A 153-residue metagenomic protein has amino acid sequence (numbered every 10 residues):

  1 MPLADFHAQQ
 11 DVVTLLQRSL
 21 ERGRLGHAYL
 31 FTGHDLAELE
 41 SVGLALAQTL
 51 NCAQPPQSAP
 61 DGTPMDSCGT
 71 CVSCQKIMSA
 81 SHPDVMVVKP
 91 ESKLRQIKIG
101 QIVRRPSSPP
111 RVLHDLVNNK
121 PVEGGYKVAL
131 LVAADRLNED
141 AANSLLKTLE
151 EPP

Functional and structural regions predicted by a protein language model:
P2-A141, K147: Clamp-loader machinery-focused feature within the broader ASCE/P-loop NTPase space
T148-P153: A short alpha->loop->secondary-structure connector
